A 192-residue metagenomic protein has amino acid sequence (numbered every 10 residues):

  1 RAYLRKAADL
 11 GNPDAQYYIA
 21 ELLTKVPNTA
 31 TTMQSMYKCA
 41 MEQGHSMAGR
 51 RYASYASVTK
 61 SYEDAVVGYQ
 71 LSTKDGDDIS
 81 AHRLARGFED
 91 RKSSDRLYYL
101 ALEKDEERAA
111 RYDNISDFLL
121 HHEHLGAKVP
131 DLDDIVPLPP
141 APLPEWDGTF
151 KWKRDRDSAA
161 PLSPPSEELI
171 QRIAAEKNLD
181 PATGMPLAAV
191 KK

Functional and structural regions predicted by a protein language model:
R1-Y3, V26-M36, T59-G68, K104-R108: Structural signature of tandem alpha-helical TPR/SEL1-like repeats, specifically the intra-repeat loop/turn
R5-A7, Y37-A40, L71-S72, S116: Canonical positions in the second alpha-helix
L10-P13, V26, E42-Y52, K60 (+3 more regions): Short helix-capping/linker turns of helical repeat alpha-solenoids
A15-K25: Alpha-solenoid helical repeat scaffolds
V66-D78, A85-S93, Y98-H122: TPR/TPR-like (Sel1-like) alpha-helical repeat modules
V136-K192: Long C-terminal extensions of eukaryotic subunits of large macromolecular complexes
